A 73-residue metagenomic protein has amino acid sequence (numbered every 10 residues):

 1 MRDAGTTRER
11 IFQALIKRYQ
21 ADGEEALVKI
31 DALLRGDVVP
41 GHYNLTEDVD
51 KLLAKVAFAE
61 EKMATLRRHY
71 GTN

Functional and structural regions predicted by a protein language model:
R2-N73: Extended, charge-rich alpha-helical interface modules
